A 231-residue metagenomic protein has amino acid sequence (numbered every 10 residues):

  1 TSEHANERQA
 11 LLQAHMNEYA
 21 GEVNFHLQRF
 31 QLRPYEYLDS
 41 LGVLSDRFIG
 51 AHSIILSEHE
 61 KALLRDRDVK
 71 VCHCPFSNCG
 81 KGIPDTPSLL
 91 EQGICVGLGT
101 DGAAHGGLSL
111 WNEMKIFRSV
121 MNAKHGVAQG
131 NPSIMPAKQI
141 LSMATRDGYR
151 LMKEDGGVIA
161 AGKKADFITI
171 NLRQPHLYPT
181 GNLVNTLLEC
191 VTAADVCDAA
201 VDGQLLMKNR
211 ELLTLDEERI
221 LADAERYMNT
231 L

Functional and structural regions predicted by a protein language model:
T1-K70, C79-V96: Histidine/acidic residue-rich metal-binding segments in metalloenzymes
H15, G50, L64, V71 (+4 more regions): Conserved, mostly hydrophobic/aromatic
E18, P75-C79, D101-A104: Short, acidic/turn-prone active-site loops that include or flank metal/cofactor- and phosphate-binding residues
S40-R47, P87-Q174, C190-V191: His/Asp/Glu-enriched, well-ordered alpha-helical/loop segment that forms or immediately abuts the divalent-metal
S53-I54, N122, R173, Q204: Flexible loop residues that form catalytic and substrate-binding hotspots at small-molecule/glycan-binding clefts
K61, G82-P84, L108-W111, G181 (+1 more regions): Conserved strand-to-helix beginnings and helix N-cap segments that scaffold or border functional pockets
L141-L231: Active-site microenvironment of metallo-dependent hydrolases
